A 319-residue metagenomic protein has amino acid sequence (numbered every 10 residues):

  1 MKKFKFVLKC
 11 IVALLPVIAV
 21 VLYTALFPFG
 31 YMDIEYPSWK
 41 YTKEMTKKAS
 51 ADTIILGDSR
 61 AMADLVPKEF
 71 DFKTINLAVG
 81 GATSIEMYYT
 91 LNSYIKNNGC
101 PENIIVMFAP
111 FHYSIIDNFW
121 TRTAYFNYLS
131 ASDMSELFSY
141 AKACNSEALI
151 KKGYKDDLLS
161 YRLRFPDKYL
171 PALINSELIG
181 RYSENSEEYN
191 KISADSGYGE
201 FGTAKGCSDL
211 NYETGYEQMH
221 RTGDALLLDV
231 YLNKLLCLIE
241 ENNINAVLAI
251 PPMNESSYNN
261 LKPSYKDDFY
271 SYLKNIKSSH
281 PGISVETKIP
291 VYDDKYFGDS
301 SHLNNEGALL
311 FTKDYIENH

Functional and structural regions predicted by a protein language model:
K2-K3, N260-H319: Long, positively charged, glycine-interspersed low-complexity recognition regions
K5-F27: Hydrophobic membrane-insertion alpha-helices, especially the h-region of bacterial N-terminal signal peptides
V21-S93: Membrane/wall-proximal cationic-aromatic binding patches
D52-I54, N103, N245: Structural motif
R60-N145: Membrane-embedded segments
Y88, A225-N233, P263-L273: Well-ordered, non-membrane alpha-helical segments in soluble/globular domains
R122-N242: Secreted/periplasmic serine-hydrolase-like ester/acetyl group-modifying domain
L236-L261: Active-site segments of SGNH/GDSL-like serine hydrolases that catalyze O-acetyl group transfer/hydrolysis on lipids
